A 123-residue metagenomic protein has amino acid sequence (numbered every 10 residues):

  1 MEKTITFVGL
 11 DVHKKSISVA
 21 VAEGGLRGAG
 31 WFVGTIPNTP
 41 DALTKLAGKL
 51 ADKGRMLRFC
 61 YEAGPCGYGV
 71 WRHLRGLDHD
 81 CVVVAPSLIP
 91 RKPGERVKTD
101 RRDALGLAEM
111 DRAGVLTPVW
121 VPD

Functional and structural regions predicted by a protein language model:
M1-D123: Phosphate- and other anionic-substrate recognition elements at nucleic-acid/protein interfaces
